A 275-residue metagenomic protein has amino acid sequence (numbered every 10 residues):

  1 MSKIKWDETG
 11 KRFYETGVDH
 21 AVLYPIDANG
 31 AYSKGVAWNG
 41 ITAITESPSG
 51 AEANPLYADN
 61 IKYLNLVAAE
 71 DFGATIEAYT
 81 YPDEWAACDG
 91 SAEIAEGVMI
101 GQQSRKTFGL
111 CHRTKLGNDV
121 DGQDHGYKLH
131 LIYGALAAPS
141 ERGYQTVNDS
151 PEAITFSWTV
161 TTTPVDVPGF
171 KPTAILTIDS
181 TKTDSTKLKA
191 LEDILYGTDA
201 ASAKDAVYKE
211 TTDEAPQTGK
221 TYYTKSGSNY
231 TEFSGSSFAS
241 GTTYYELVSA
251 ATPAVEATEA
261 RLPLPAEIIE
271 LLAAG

Functional and structural regions predicted by a protein language model:
M1-P48: Polar/acidic, low-complexity leader/linker segments enriched in S/T/G and N/D
K5-G17, G117-V120, G134, P139: Short, charged/polar N-terminal "headpieces" of proteins
E15-P25, T45, G109-R113, Y127-Y133 (+4 more regions): Ordered hydrophobic segments in well-structured contexts
K34-W38, D124-A135, T212, E232-G235: Short amphipathic beta-strand/extended segments with alternating polar/hydrophobic composition
E46-P48, A53-W85, S150-V165: Oligomerization/assembly interface segments of phage tail-like spikes and tubes
K62-A138: Structured, beta-strand-rich domain cores that present glycine/charged loop surfaces used to bind extended ligands
P139-R142, T146-K204, A250-G275: Mixed-charge, glycine-accented linear interaction segment located at domain edges/termini
A203-P253: Surface-exposed receptor/substrate recognition regions of extracellular proteins
